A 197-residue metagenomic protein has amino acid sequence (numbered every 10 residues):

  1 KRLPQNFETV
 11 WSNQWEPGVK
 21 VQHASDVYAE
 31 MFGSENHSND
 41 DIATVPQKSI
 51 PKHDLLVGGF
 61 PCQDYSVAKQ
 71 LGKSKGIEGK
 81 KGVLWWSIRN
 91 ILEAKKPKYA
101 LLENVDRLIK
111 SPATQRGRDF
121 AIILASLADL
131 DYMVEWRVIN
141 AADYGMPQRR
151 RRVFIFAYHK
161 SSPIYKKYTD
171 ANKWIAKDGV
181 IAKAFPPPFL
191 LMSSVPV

Functional and structural regions predicted by a protein language model:
K1-T44: SAM cofactor-binding core of SAM-dependent methyltransferases, primarily the Rossmann-like beta-alpha-beta module
S12, N39, V57, L101-L102: Generic enzyme active-site microenvironment
E30, G58, E93-A94: Solvent-exposed polar/charged
V45-H53, Y65-V197: Class I S-adenosyl-L-methionine
H53-G59: Short SAM/SAH-binding signature in class I
